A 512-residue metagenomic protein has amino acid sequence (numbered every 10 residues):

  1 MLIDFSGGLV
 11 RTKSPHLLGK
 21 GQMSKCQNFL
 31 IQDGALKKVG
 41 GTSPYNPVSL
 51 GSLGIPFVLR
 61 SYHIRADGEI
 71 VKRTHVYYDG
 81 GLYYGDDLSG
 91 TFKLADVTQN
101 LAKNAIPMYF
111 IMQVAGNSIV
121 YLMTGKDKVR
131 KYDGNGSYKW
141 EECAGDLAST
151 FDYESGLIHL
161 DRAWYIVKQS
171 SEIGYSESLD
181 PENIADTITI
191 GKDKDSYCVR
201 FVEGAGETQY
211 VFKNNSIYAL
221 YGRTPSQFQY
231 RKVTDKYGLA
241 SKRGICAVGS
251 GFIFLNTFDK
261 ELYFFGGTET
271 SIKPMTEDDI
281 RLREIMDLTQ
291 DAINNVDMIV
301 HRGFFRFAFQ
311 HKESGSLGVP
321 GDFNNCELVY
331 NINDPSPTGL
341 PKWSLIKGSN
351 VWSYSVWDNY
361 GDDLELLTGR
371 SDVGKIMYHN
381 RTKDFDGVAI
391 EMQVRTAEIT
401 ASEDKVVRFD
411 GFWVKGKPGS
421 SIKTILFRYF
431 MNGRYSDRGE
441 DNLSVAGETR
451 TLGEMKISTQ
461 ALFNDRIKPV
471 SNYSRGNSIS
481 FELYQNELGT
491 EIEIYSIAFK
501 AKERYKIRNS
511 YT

Functional and structural regions predicted by a protein language model:
M1-T91, N100-I119, K236-F252, N256-F258 (+1 more regions): Beta-sheet repeat architectures centered on beta-propellers
N46-I55, D96-N104, Y138-D259, Y263-N295: Beta-propeller and closely related beta-pinwheel folds
D79, G125-K126, K168, N214 (+1 more regions): Short strand-coil-strand connectors
Y109-C143: Hydrophobic or amphipathic alpha-helical targeting/insertion segments
R130, I173, I376: Glycine/Thr-rich phosphate-binding loops of Rossmann-like dinucleotide-binding domains
R130, S226-Q227, I422: Generic macromolecular interface patches on structured domains
N135-G136, S178-L179, M377, R381-T382: Short, glycine/charged-enriched secondary-structure capping and boundary segments
